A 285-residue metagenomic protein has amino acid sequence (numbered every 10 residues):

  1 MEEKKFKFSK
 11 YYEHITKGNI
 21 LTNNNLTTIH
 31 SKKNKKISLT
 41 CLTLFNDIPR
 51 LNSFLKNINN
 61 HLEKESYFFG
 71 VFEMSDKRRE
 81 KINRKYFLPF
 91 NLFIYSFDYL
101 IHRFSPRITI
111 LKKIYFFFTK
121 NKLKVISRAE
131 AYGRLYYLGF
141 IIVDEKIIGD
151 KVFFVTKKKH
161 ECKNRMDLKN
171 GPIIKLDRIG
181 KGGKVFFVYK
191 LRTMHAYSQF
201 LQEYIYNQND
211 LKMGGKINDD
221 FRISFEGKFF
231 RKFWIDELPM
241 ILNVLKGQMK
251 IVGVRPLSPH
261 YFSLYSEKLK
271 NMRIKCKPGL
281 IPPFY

Functional and structural regions predicted by a protein language model:
M1-T28: Conserved class I S-adenosyl-L-methionine
T28-L39: A short acidic, Gly/Pro-enriched loop at the edge of an enzyme's catalytic core that lines a small-molecule cofactor
S38-L44, L51-F54: A short beta-strand submotif of the Rossmann-like class I SAM-dependent methyltransferase core that lines
N52-Y67: A short glycine-rich, Lys/Arg-flanked "PGG" loop and its adjoining helix->strand segment in the class I
K64-K77: Conserved beta-strand signature within the Rossmann-like core of class I S-adenosyl-L-methionine
K77-Y132: C-terminal alpha-helical "lid/dimerization" subdomain adjacent to the S-adenosyl-L-methionine
R134, L138-M166: Core SAM-dependent methyltransferase catalytic element
H160-Y285: Conserved small/aromatic sequence motifs within transmembrane helices
